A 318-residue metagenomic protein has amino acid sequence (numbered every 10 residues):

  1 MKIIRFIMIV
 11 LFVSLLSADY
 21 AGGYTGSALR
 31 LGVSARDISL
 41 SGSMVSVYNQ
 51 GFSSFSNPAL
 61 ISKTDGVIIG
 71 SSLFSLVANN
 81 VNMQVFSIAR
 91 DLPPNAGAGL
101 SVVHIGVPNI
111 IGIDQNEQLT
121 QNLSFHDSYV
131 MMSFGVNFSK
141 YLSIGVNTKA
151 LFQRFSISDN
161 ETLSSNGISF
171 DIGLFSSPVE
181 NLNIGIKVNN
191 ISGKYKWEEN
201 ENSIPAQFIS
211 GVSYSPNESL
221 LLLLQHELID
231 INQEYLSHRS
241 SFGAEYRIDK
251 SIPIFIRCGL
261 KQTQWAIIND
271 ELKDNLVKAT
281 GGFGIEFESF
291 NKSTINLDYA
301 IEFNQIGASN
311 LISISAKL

Functional and structural regions predicted by a protein language model:
M1-K2, S128: Accessible peptide chain termini
K2-I9: Sec-dependent signal peptide recognition, specifically the positively charged N-region followed immediately by
V10-A18: Hydrophobic h-region of N-terminal signal peptides that target proteins for export in Gram-negative bacteria
D19-L318: Subset of outer-membrane beta-barrel
